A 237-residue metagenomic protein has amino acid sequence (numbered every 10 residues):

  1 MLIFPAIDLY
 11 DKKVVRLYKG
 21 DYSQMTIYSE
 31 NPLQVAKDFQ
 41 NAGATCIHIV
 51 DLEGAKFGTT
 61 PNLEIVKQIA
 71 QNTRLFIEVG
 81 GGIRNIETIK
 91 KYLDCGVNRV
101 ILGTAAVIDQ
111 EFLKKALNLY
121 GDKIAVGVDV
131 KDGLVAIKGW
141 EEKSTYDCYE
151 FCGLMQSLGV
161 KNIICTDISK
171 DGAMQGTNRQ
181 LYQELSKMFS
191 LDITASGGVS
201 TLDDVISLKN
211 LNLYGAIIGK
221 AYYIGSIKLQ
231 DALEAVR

Functional and structural regions predicted by a protein language model:
D8, F39, I47, Y92 (+4 more regions): Conserved, mostly hydrophobic/aromatic
K12-V15, K19-S23, K90-L93, V97-D171: Conserved anion-binding
C46-N62, T104, I164-Q175: Glycine-rich, proline-tolerant flexible connector loops at the mouths of alpha/beta enzymes
H48-D51, E78, I101-L102, A125 (+2 more regions): Conserved beta-strand positions in the central sheet of alpha/beta enzyme cores
E53, P61-N118: Glycine/small-residue-rich loop that forms an oxyanion/phosphate-binding "nest" at active or ligand-binding sites
F57-E78, K114-D129, M174-T201: Alpha-helix-loop-beta-strand connector modules within alpha/beta enzyme cores
I77-G96, L181-Y182, S186-G215: Catalytic cores of alpha/beta
D94-F112, G197-T201, L211-L229: Glycine-rich phosphate-binding active-site loops on the catalytic face of alpha/beta enzymes
